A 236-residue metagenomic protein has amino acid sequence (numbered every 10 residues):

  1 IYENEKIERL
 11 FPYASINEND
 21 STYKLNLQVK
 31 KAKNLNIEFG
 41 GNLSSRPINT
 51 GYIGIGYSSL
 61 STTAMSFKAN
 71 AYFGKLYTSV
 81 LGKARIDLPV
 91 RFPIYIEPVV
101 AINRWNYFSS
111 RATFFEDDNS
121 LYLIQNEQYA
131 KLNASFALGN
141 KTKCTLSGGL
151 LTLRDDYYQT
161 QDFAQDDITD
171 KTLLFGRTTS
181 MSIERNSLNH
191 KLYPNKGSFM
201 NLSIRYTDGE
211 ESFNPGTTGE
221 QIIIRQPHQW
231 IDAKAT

Functional and structural regions predicted by a protein language model:
E3-L192: Gram-negative/organellar outer-membrane beta-barrel architecture
G176-T236: C-terminal outer-membrane beta-barrel translocator/porin domains of Gram-negative envelope proteins and their
